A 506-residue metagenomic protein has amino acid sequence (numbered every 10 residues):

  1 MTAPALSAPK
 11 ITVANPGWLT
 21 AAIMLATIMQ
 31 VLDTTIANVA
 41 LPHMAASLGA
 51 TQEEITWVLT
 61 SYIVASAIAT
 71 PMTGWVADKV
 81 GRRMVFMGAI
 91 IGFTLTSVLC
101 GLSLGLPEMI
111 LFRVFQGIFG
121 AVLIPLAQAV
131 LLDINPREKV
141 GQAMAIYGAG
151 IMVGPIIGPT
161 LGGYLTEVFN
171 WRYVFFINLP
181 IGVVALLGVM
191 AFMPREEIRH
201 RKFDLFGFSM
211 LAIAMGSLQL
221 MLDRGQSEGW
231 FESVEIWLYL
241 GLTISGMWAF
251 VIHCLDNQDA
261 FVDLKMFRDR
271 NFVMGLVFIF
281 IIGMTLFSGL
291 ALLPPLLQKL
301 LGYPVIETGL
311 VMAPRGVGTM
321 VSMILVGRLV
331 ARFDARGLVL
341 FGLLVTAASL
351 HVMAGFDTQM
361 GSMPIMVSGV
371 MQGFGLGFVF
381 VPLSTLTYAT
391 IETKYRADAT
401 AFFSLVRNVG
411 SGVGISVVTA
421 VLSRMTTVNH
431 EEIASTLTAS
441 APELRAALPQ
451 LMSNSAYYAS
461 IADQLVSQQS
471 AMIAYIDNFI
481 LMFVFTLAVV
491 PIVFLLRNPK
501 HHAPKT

Functional and structural regions predicted by a protein language model:
T2, P9, E54, V184 (+2 more regions): Hydrophobic transmembrane architecture of multi-pass small-molecule transporters
K10, V184-A212, S227-F231, L255-R270 (+2 more regions): Flexible interhelical linker loops that connect adjacent transmembrane helices in multi-pass membrane transporters
G17-L32, A37-V39, L48, Q52-L59 (+6 more regions): 12-transmembrane solute porter fold
T27, I90, T94-S97, F112-R113 (+6 more regions): A generic transmembrane-helix signature of 12-TM secondary carrier transporters
T60-T73, I124-Q128, A313-V326: Central cavity-lining transmembrane alpha-helices of secondary-active solute carriers, predominantly the Major
I63, T70-G207: Helix-loop-helix hairpins in multi-pass membrane proteins, especially solute transporters
V64-I68, V98, M152, I156 (+4 more regions): Hydrophobic/small/kink-forming positions within alpha-helical transmembrane segments of polytopic membrane proteins
P180-E196, A214-R224, L242-D256, V490-R497: C-terminal membrane-cytosol helix-exit motif in multi-pass small-molecule transporters
